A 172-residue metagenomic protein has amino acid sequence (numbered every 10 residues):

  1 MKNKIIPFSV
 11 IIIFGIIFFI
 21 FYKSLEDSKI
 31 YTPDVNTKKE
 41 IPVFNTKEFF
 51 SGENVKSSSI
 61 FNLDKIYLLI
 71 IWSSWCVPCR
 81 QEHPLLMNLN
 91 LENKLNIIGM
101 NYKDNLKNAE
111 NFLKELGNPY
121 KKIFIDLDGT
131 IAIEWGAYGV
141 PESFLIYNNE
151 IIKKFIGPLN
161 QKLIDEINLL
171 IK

Functional and structural regions predicted by a protein language model:
M1-K47: N-terminal targeting signals for export/organelle localization
M1-P7, S28-T32, S58-I60, L91-E92 (+1 more regions): Short, Lys/Arg-enriched, disordered terminal segments
T37-Y67: Short extracytoplasmic
K56-R80, L86: Short active-site neighborhood of thiol/selenol oxidoreductases, capturing the structured segment around
L68-L69, I97, S143: Hydrophobic beta-strand anchors of alpha/beta hydrolase catalytic cores
R80-G117, L127-E134: Structural microenvironment flanking redox-active thiols in thiol-disulfide oxidoreductases
K114-P119, D126-I171: Thiol/disulfide oxidoreductase modules built on the thioredoxin-like
